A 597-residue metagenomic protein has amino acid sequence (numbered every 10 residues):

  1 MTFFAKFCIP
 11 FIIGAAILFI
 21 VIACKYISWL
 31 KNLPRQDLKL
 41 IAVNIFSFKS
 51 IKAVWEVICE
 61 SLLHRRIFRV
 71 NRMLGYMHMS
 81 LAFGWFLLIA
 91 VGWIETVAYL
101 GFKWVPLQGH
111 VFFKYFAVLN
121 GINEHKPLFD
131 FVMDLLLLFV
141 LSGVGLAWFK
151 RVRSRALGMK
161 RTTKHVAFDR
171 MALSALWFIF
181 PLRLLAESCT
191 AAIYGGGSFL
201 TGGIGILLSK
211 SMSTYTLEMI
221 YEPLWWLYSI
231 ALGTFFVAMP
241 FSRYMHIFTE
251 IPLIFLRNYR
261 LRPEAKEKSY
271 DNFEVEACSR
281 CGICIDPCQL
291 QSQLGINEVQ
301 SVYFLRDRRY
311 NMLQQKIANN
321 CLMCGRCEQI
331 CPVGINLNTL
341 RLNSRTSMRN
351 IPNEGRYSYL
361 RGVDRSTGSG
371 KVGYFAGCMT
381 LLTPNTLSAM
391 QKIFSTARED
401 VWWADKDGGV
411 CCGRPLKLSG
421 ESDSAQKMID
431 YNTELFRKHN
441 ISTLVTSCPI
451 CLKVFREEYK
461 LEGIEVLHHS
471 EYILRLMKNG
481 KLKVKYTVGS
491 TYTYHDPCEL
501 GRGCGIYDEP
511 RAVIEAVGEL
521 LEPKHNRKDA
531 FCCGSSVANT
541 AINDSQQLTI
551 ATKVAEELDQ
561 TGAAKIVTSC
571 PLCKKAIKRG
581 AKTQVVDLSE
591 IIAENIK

Functional and structural regions predicted by a protein language model:
M1-S269, I285: Membrane-embedded alpha-helical bundles of multi-pass integral membrane proteins
R69-G75, Q291-S292, N319, G355-S358: Short coil/turn segments at secondary-structure boundaries
G145, C281-C284, C288, C327 (+1 more regions): The canonical Cys-X-X-Cys-His
L208-T216, E264-K266, N272, I285 (+3 more regions): Iron-sulfur cluster-binding electron-transfer modules in prokaryotic oxidoreductases
M219, S279, E519: Helix-loop elements that line ligand-binding/catalytic pockets
R260-G282, V302-M323, K553: Ferredoxin-like iron-sulfur electron-transfer modules
L290-Q291, Y310-Q314, M323-Q329, L337-R341: Soluble catalytic regions of membrane-associated enzymes that act on cell-envelope and secretory-pathway components
Q293, N297, V302-L305: Cys/His-clustered metal-coordination modules, chiefly Zn-binding fingers
